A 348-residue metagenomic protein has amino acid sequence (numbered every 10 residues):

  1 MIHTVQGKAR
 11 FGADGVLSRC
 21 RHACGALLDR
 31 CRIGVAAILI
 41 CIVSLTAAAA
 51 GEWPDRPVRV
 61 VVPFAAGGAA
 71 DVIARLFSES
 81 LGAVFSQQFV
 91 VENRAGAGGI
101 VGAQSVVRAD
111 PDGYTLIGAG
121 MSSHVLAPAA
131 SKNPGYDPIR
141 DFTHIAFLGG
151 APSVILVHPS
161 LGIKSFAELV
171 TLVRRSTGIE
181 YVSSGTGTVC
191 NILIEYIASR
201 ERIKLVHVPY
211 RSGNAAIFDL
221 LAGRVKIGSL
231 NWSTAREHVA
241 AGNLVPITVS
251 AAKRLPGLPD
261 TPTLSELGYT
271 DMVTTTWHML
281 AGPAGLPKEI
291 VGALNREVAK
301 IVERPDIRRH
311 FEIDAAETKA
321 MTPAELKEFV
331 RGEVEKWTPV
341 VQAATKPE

Functional and structural regions predicted by a protein language model:
M1-D29: N-terminal secretory signal peptides that target proteins for export/translocation
G25-A26, R30-S44: Bacterial N-terminal signal peptides
A49-R140, T177, T186, C190 (+4 more regions): N-terminal (or domain-start) structured segment
D55-P57, A240, K288-E348: An extracytoplasmic/periplasmic, membrane-proximal ligand-sensing/linker region
R108-Y114, A129-A215, L264, W277-H310: Hinge/capping helix and adjacent helix->loop/strand transition within the periplasmic-binding protein
G118-S123, S184, G213, L230-A235 (+3 more regions): Beta->alpha turn/N-cap motifs
S122-N133, Y196-R200, I227-T261: A ligand-binding cleft/hinge motif common to bilobed small-molecule-binding domains
